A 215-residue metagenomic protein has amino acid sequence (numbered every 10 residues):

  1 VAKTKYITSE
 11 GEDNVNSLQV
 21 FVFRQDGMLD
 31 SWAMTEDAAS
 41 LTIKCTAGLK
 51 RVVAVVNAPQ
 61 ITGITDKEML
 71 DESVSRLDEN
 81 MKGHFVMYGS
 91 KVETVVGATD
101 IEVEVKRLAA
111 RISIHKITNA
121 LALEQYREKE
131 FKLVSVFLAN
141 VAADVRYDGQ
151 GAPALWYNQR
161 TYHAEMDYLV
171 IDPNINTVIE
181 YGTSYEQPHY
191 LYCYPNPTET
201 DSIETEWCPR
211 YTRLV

Functional and structural regions predicted by a protein language model:
Y6-K67, H115, N119-V215: Tryptophan-paired
A39-L41, T99-V103: Short strand-edge motifs at loop-to-beta-strand transitions and within beta-strands of extracellular beta-rich domains
Q60-D100: Structured interaction patches on ligand/partner-binding surfaces of diverse proteins
